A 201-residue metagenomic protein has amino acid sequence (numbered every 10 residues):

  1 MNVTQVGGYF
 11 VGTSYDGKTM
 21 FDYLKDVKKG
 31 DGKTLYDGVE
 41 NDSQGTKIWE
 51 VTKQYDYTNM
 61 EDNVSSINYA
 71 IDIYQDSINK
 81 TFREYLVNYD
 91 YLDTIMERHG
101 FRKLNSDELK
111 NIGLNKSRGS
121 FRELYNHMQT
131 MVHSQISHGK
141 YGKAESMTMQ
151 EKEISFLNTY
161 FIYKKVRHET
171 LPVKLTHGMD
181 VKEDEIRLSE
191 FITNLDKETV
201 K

Functional and structural regions predicted by a protein language model:
M1-N2, T94: Surface-exposed alpha-helical segments enriched in charged/polar residues
V3, L24-K25: Short acidic, glycine/serine/threonine-rich loops at helix termini
V3-Y15: Conserved beta-strand signature within the Rossmann-like core of class I S-adenosyl-L-methionine
Y15-G17, E108-L109: An acidic- and aromatic-residue-enriched active-site/binding cleft used to recognize and process polar
M20-D22: Switch/connector loops and helix/strand junctions flanking conserved nucleotide-binding motifs in nucleotide-processing
D26-K201: C-terminal lobe and adjacent flexible extensions of AdoMet/dcAdoMet transferase-like proteins
